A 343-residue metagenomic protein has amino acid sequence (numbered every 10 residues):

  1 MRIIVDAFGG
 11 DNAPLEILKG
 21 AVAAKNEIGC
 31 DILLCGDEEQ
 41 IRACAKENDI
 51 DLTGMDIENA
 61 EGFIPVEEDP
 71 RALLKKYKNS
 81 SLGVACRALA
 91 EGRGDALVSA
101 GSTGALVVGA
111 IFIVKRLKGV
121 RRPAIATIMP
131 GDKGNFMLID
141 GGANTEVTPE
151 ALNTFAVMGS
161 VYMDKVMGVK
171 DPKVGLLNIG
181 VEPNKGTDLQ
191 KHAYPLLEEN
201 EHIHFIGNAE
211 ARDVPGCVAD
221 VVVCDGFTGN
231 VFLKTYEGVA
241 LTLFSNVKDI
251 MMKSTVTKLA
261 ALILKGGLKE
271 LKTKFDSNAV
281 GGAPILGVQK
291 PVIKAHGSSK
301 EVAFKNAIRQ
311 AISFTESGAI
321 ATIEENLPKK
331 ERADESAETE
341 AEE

Functional and structural regions predicted by a protein language model:
M1-R42: N-terminal phosphate-binding or glycine-rich loops at protein starts, especially the Walker A/P-loop of NTPases
I3-L15, A143-N153, K294-S299: Short, glycine-rich nucleotide/cofactor-binding loops
D6, C35-G36, E58, S99-G101 (+6 more regions): Short beta-strand segments
N12-I17, N79-G92, A96-A110, L117 (+6 more regions): Short glycine/serine/threonine-rich phosphate/pyrophosphate-binding segments that cradle anionic phosphate groups
L15-E16, I28-L33, E39, T145-A211 (+3 more regions): Glycine-rich phosphate/diphosphate-binding loop of Rossmann-like nucleotide-binding domains
I50-G94: Phosphate/nucleotide-donor binding subsite
I111-A124, I128-L138, V218-V222, G226-S336: Glycine-rich phosphate/nucleotide-binding loop
M167, V174-P195, E199-H202, S299-K300 (+1 more regions): Glycine-rich phosphate/pyrophosphate-binding loop and the adjoining helix
